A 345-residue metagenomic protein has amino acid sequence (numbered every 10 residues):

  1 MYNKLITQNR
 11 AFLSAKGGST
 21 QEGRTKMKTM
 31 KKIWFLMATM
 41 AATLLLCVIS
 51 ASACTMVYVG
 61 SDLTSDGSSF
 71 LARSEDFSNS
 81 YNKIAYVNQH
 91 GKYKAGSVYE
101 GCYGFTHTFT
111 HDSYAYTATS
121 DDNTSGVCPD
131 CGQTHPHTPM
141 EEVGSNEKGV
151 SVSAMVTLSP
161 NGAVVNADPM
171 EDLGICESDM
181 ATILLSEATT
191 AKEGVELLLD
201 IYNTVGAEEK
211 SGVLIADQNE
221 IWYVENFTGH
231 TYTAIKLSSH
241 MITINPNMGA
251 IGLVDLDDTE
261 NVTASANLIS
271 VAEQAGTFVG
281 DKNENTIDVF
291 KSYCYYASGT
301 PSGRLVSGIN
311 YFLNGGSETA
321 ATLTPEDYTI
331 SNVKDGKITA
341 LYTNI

Functional and structural regions predicted by a protein language model:
M1-K26: Short, Lys/Arg-enriched N-terminal segments with co-localized hydrophobic residues within the first ~10-30 amino acids
K28-M37: Bacterial N-terminal signal peptides that target proteins for export
A38-C47: Bacterial N-terminal signal peptides
V48-A53: Sec/Tat signal peptide C-region and signal peptidase I cleavage site
C54-C176, L197-S331, D335-A340: A contiguous strand-loop segment
N166-M170, D179-A188: Second-shell loop/turn segments in exported
